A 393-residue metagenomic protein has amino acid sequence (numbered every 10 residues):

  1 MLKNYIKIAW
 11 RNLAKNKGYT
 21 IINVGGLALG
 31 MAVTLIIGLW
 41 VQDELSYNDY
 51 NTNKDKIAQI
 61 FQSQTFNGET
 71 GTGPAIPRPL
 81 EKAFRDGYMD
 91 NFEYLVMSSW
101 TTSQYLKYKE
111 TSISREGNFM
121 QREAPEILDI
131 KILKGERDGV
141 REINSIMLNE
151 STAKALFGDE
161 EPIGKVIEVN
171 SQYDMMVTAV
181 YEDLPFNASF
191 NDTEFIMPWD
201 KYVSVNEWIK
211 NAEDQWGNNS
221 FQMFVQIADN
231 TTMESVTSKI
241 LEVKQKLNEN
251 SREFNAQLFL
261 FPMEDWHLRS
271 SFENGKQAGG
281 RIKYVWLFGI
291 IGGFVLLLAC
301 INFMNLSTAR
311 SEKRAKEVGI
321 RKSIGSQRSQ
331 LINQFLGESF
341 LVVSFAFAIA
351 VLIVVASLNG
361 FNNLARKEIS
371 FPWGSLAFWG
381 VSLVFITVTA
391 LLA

Functional and structural regions predicted by a protein language model:
M1-R11, K15-N16, N51-T52, T231 (+3 more regions): Membrane-helix entry/capping segments
I6-I22, G26, A299-V342: Intracellular coupling helices
L13, N23, E44, I60 (+13 more regions): Generic structural signal for small/hydrophobic residues in well-ordered secondary structure, especially within
A14-D43, A348: Short, strongly hydrophobic transmembrane alpha-helices
A32, I36-L39, S339-A393: Small-residue-rich transmembrane alpha-helices
I37-S103, A212-F224, A228-N230, T237-K239 (+1 more regions): Membrane-proximal extracellular/periplasmic loop immediately following the first transmembrane helix
S46, K154-A155, R310, K322 (+3 more regions): Transmembrane helix-loop junction
N118-L133, N144-G280: Mid-to-C-terminal secondary-structure elements that act as membrane-proximal/extracytoplasmic interface segments
